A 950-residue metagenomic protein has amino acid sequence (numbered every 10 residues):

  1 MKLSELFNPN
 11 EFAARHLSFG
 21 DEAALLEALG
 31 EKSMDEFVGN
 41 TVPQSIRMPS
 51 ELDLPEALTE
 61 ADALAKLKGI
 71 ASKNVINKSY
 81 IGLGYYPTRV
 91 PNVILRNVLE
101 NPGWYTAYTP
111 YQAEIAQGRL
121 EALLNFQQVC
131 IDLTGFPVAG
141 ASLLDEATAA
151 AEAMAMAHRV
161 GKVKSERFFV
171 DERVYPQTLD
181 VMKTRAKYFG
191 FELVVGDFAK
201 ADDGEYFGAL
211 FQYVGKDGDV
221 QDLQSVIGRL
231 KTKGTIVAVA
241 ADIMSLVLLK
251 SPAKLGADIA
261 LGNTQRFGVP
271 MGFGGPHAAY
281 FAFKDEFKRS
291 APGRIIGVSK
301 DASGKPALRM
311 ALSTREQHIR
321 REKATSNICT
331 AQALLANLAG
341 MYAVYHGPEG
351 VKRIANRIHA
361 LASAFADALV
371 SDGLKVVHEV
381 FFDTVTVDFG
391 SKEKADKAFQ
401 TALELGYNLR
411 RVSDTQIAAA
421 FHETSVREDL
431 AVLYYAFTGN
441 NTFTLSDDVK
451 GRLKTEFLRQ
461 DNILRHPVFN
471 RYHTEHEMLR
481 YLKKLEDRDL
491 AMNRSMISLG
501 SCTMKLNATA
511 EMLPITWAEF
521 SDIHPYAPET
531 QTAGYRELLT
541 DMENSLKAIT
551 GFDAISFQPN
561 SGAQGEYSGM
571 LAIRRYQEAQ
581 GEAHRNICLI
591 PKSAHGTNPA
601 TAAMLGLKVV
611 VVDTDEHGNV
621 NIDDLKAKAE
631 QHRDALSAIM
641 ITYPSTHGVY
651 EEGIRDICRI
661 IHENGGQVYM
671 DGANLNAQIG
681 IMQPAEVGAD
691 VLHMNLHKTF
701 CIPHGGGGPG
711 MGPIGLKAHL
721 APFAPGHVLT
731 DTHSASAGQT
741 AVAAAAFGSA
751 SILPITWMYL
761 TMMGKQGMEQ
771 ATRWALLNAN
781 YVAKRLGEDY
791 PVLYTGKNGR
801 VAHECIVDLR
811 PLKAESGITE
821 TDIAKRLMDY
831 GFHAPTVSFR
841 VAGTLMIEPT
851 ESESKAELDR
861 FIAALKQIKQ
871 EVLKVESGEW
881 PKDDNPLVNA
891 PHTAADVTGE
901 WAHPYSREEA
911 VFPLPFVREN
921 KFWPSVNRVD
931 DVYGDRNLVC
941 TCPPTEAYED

Functional and structural regions predicted by a protein language model:
M1-A28, G39-Y80, R89-Y105, Y111-Q117 (+12 more regions): Non-catalytic terminal extensions of PLP-dependent enzymes
A13, G118, T148-A307, L369-G373 (+8 more regions): Conserved PLP-enzyme active-site core in the AAT-like
L29, M34-D35, A339, V609: N-terminal cofactor/phosphate-binding cores enriched in small/glycine residues, especially glycine-rich loops such as
K32-S45, A257-G262, A689: TRNA-binding/sensing appendages of the translation machinery
V129-A150, K164, F168: A conserved hydrophobic secondary-structure block that centers on an alpha-helix together with its immediately flanking
A139, E192-G196, V377, R410 (+3 more regions): General small-molecule cofactor/ligand-binding pocket signal
M154-K162, Q332-V344, I752, T756-T761: Proline/glycine-anchored alpha-helix kink/cap motifs
V269-A282, E286-F287, A331-L335, S425 (+5 more regions): Conserved phosphate/anionic-ligand binding catalytic regions in large, soluble enzymes, centered on
